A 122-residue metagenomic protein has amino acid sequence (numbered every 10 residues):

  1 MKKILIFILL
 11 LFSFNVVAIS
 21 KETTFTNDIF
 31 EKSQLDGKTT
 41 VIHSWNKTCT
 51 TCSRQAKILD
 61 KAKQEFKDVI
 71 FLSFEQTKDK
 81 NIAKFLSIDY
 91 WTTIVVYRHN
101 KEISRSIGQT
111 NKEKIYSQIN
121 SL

Functional and structural regions predicted by a protein language model:
I4-S13: Sec-dependent N-terminal signal peptides
L10, V17-G37, Q118: N-terminal leader/targeting and pre-domain segments
N27, A56-D60, K80-A83, K112 (+1 more regions): Extracytoplasmic/secreted envelope proteins and their assembly/folding machinery, especially bacterial periplasmic
L35-K47: Short active-site neighborhood of thiol/selenol oxidoreductases, capturing the structured segment around
S44, D68-K80: Thiol-based oxidoreductase modules, predominantly thioredoxin-like and allied folds used for disulfide exchange
T51-E65: Typically the conserved alpha-helix immediately C-terminal to a functionally engaged Cys/Sec in thioredoxin-like
L86-V95: Structural micro-motif
R98-L122: Non-catalytic, surface beta->alpha helical segment in thiol-disulfide oxidoreductase systems
